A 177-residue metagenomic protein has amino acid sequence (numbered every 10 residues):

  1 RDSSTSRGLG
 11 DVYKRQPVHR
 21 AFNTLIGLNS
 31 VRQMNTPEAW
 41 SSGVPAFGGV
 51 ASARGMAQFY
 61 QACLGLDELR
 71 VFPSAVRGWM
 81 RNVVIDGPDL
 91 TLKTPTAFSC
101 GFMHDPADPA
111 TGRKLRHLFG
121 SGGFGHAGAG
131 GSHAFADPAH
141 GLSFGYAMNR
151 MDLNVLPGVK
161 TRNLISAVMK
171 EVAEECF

Functional and structural regions predicted by a protein language model:
R1, P45, G130: Generic anion/oxyanion-binding catalytic loop in active/binding sites
R1-Y13: Single conserved hydrophobic/aromatic residue that forms the stacking wall/gate of nucleotide- or nucleobase-binding
D2, D86-D89, D137: Acidic side chains
G8, G101, G128-G131: Glycine-centered small-residue hotspots that permit tight backbone geometry or close packing
V12, A53, N154-V155: Loop/helix-junction capping segments adjacent to catalytic residues or to phosphate/diphosphate-binding pockets
V18-H126, E174: Conserved active-site loop region of the serine DD-peptidase/beta-lactamase
A127-F177: Structured C-terminal helix/loop/strand segments within mature extracytoplasmic catalytic/sensor domains
